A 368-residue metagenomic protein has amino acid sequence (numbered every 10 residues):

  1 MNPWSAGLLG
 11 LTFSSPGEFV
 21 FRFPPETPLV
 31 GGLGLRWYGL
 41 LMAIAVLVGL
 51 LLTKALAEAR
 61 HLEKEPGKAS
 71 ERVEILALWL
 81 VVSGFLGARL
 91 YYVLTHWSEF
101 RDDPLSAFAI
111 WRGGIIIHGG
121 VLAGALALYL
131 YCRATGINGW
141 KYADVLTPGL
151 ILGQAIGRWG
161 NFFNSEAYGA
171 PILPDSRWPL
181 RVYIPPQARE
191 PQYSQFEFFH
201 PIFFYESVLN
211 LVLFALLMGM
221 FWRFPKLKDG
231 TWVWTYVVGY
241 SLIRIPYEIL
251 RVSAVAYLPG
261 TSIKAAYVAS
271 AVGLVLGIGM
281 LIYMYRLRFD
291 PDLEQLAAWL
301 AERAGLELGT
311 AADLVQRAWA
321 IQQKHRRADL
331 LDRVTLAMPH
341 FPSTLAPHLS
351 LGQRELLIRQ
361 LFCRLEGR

Functional and structural regions predicted by a protein language model:
M1-T310, C363-G367: A feature for loop-to-transmembrane-helix boundaries and adjacent hydrophobic helices in multi-pass integral membrane
P291-R368: Long, low-complexity, intrinsically disordered cytosolic termini of multi-pass membrane proteins
